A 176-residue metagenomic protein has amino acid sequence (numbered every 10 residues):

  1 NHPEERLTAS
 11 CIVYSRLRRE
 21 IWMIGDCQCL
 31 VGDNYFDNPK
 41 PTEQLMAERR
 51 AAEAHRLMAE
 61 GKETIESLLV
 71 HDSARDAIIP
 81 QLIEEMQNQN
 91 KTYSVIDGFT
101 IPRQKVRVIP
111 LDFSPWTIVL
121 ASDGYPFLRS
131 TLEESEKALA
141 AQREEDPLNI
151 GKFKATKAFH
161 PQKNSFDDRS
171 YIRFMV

Functional and structural regions predicted by a protein language model:
N1-L30, E66-L111, F174: Catalytic core of PPM/PP2C metal-dependent serine/threonine phosphatase domains
S15, P41-T42, T64, H71-D72 (+3 more regions): Serine/threonine-rich low-complexity intrinsically disordered regions
L30-E85: Surface-exposed beta-loop interaction hotspot
A77-V176: C-terminal catalytic subdomain
